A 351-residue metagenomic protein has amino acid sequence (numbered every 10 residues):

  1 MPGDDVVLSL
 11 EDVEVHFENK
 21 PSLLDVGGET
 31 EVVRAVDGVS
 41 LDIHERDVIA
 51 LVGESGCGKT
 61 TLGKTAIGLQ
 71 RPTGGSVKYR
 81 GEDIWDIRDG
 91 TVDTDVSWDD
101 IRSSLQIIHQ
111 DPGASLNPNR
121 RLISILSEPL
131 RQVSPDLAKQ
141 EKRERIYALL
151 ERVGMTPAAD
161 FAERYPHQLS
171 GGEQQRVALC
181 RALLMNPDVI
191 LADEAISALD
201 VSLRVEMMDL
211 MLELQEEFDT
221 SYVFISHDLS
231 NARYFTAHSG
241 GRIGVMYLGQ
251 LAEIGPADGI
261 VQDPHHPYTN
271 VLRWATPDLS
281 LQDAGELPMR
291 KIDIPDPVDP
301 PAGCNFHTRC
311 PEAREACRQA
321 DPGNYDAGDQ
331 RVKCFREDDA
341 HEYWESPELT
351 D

Functional and structural regions predicted by a protein language model:
D4, K20, L24-G27, G255-D351: Charged, flexible cofactor/metal-binding loops and thiol motifs
G75-I87: Conserved ABC transporter NBD signature motif
I84-Q106, Q132, K139, G259-P264 (+1 more regions): ABC ATPase NBD coupling module
Q140-D160, R273: Conserved ABC ATPase "signature" region
L184-D188: A short, proline-enriched helix->beta-strand linker immediately N-terminal to the Walker B motif in ABC-type P-loop
L199, L203-G285: P-loop NTP-binding/switch modules centered on Walker-like glycine-rich loops
